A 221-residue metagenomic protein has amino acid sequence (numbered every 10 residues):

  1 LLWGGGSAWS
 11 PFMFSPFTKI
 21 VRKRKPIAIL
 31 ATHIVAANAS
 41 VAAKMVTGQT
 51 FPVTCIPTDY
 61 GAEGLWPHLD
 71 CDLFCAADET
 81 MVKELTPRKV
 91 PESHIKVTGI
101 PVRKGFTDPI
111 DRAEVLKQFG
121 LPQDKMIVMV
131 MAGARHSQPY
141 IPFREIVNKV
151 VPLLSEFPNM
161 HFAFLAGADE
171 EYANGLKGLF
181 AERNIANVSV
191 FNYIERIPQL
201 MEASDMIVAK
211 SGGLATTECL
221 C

Functional and structural regions predicted by a protein language model:
L1-P11, L154, M160, F164: Glycosyltransferase specificity loop/lid
L2-K89, H94-V97: Active-site and donor-binding regions of nucleotide-sugar-utilizing enzymes
I27-A28, L73, I127, H161 (+1 more regions): Structural motif
I34, G133, G212: Short glycine-/small-residue-rich Rossmann-like dinucleotide-binding loops
D72-R135, D169-Y172: A nucleotide-sugar donor-handling region in carbohydrate enzymes
R112-E114, P122-A203: Donor-nucleotide binding loops and adjacent catalytic segments primarily of GT-B fold Leloir glycosyltransferases
P198, T216-C221: Short alpha-helical segment that forms part of, or immediately flanks, the ligand-binding pocket in carbohydrate-active
E202-G212: Acidic donor-binding loop of glycosyltransferase active sites
